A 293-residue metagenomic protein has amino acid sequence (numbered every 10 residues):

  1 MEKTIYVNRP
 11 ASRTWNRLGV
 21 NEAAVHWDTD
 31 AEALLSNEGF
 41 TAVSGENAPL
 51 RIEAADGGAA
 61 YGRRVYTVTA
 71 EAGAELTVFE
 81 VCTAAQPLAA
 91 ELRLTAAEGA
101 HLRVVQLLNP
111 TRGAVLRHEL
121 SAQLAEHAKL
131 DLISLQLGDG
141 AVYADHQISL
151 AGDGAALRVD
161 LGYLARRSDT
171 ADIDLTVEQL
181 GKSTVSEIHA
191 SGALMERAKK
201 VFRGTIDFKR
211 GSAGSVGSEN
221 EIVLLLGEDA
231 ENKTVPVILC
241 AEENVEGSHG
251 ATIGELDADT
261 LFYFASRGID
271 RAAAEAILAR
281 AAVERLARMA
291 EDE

Functional and structural regions predicted by a protein language model:
M1-A33: Short, Gly/Pro- and small/polar-rich lid/capping loops
L35-F262, S266-I269, V283-R285, A290: Conserved beta-strand/loop scaffold segments within soluble protein domains that form the structured core and edges
I277, A281-A282: Mid-to-C-terminal alpha-helical segments outside catalytic/metal-binding sites
